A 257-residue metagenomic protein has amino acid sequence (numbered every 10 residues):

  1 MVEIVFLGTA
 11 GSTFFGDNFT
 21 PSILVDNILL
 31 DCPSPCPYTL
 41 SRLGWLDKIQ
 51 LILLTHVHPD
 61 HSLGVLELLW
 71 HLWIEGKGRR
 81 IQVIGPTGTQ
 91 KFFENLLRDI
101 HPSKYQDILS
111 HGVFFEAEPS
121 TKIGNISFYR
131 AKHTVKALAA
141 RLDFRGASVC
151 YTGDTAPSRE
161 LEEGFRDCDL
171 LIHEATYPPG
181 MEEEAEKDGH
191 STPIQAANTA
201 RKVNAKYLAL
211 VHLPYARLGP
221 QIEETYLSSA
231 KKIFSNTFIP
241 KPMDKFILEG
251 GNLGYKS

Functional and structural regions predicted by a protein language model:
M1-D47, A137-G153, L170: Conserved beta-strand hairpin/beta-sheet module of binuclear metal-dependent hydrolase folds, prominently
I4, D31, L40, H56 (+8 more regions): Divalent metal-coordination and catalytic microenvironments
F14-D17, E116-G180: Active-site-proximal loop/helix segment associated with metal-binding centers of metalloenzymes
L29-P33, Q50-D60, P86, V149-T155 (+3 more regions): Active-site neighborhood of phospho(di)ester-bond hydrolases with catalytic His/Asp-centered motifs
P37-I84: Active-site metal-binding motif and surrounding structural segment of the metallo-beta-lactamase
L40, V65-L68, F93-L96, L161 (+1 more regions): Hydrophobic packing residues within well-ordered alpha-helices of enzyme cores
I81, P86-A137, F144-R145, P242-M243 (+1 more regions): Metallo-beta-lactamase
S158-D244: Cap/insert and terminal regions of metallo-dependent hydrolase folds
